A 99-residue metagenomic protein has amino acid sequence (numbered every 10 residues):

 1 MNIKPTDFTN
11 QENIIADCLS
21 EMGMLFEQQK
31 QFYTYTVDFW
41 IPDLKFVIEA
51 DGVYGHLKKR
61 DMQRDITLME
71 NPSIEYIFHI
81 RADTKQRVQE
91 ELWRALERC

Functional and structural regions predicted by a protein language model:
M1-C99: Nucleic-acid endo/exonuclease domains
